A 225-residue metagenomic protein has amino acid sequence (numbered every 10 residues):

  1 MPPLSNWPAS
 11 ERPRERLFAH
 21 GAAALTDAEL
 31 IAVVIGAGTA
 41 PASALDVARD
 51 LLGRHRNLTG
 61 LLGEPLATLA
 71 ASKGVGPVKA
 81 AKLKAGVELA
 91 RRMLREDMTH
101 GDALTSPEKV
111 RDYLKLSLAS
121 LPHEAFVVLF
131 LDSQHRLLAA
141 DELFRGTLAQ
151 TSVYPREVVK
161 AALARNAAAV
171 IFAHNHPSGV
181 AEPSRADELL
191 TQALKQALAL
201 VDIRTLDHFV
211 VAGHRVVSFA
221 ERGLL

Functional and structural regions predicted by a protein language model:
M1-S72: Long, highly charged, low-complexity intrinsically disordered interaction regions that mediate electrostatic DNA/RNA
A23, A168, R204: Short acidic/polar active-site loop segments enriched in Thr and Asp
A90, L94-L114: Long, charged amphipathic helices and adjacent flexible linkers at domain junctions
R111-R165, A169: Histidine/lysine/aspartate-rich catalytic loop segments that bind and position anionic ligands
Y154-R156, R185-A193: Charged helix-capping and loop-helix junction motifs
A168-V180: Short acidic, glycine-rich surface-loop motifs adjacent to enzyme active sites
Q192-L225: Divalent-metal-activated hydrolytic enzyme cores
